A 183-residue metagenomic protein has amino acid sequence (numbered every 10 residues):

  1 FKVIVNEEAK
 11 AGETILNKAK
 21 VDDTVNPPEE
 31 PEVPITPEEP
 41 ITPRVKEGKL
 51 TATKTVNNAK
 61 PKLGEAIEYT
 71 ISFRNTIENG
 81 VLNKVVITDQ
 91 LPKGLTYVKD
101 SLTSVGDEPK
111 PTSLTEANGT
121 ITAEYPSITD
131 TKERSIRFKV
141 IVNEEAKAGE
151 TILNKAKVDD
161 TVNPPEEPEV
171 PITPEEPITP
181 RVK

Functional and structural regions predicted by a protein language model:
F1-K183: Exported/extracytosolic protein signature
